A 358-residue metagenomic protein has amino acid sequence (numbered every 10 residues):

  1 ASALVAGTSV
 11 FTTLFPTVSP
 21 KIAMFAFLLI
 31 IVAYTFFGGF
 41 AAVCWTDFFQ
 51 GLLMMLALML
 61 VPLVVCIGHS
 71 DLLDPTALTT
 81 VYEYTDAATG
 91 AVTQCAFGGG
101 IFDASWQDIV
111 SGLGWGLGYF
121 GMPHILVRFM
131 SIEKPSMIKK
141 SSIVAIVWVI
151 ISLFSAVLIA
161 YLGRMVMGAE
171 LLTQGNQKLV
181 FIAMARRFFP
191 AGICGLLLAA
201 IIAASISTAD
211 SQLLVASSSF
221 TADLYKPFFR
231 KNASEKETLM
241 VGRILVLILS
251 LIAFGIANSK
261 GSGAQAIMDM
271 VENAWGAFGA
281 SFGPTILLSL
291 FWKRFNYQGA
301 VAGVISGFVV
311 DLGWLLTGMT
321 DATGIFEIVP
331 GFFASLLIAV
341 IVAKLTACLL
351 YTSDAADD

Functional and structural regions predicted by a protein language model:
A1-S353: Membrane-embedded helix-loop-helix hairpins and adjacent transmembrane boundary segments in multi-pass transporters
D354-D358: A short, hydrophobic C-terminal helix/tail in secreted or cell-surface proteins
